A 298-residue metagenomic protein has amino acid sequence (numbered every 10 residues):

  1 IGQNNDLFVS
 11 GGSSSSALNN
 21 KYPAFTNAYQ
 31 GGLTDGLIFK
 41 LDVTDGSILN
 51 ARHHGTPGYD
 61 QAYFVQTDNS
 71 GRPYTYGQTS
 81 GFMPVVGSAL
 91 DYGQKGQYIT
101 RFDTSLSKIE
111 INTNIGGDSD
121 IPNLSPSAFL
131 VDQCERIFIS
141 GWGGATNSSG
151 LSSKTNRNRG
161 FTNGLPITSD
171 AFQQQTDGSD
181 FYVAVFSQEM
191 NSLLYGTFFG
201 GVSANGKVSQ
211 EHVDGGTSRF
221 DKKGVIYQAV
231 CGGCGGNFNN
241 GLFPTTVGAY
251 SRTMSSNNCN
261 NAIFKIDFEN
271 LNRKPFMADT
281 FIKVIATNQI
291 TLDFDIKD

Functional and structural regions predicted by a protein language model:
I1-K283: A sequence-level/structural motif corresponding to short, flexible coil/turn segments enriched in small polar residues
N288-F294: Structural beta-strand segments of beta-rich domains
K297-D298: C-terminal outer-membrane/trafficking sorting elements
